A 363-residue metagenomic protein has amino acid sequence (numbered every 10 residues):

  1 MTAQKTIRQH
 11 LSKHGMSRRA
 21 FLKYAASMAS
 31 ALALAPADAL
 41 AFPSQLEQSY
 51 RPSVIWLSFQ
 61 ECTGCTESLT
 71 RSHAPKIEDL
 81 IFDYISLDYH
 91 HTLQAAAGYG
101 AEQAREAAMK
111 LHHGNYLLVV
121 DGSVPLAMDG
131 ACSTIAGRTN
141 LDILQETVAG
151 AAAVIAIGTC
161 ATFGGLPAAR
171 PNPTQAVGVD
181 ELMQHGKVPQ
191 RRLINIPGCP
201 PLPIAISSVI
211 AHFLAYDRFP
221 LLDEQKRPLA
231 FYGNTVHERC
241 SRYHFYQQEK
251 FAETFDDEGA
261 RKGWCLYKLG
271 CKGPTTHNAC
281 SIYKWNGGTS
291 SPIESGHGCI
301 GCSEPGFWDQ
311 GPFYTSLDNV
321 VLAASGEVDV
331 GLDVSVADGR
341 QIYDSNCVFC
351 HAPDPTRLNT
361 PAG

Functional and structural regions predicted by a protein language model:
M1-M16: N-terminal secretory signal peptides
H14, A20-P43: N-terminal export signals
Q45-R51, F59, T66, I77-G198 (+1 more regions): Metabolite-binding pocket within alpha/beta catalytic cores that recognizes anionic/polar moieties
Q60-T66, T159, F163, L266-L269 (+1 more regions): Local cysteine-cluster metal-coordination motifs and their immediate loop/turn environment, predominantly Fe-S cluster
I204-S207, A211-K284: A conserved mid-domain beta-alpha-beta active-site/ligand-binding segment of alpha/beta enzyme cores
E258-G259, W285-P292, F313-A323, G363: Short cysteine/histidine-rich metal-coordination sites, predominantly Zn2+-binding motifs
H297-G301, Q341-P353: C-type cytochrome heme c attachment motif
E327-S335, V348-G363: His/Cys-centered metal/cofactor-coordination and adjacent catalytic loops
